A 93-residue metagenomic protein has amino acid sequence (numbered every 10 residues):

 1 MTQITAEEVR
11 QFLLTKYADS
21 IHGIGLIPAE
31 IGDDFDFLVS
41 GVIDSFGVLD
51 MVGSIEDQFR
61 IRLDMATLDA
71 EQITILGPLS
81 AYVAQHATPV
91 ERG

Functional and structural regions predicted by a protein language model:
M1-A29, A81-G93: Thiotemplate assembly-line natural product biosynthesis machinery
I4, E8, G32, I43-F46 (+2 more regions): Residues at secondary-structure transition points
S20-V42, R60-T67, V90-G93: Phosphopantetheine carrier-protein modules
G47-Q72, G93: Phosphopantetheinylated carrier protein domains
T74-A81: Short, cationic-aromatic polyanion-contact patches
